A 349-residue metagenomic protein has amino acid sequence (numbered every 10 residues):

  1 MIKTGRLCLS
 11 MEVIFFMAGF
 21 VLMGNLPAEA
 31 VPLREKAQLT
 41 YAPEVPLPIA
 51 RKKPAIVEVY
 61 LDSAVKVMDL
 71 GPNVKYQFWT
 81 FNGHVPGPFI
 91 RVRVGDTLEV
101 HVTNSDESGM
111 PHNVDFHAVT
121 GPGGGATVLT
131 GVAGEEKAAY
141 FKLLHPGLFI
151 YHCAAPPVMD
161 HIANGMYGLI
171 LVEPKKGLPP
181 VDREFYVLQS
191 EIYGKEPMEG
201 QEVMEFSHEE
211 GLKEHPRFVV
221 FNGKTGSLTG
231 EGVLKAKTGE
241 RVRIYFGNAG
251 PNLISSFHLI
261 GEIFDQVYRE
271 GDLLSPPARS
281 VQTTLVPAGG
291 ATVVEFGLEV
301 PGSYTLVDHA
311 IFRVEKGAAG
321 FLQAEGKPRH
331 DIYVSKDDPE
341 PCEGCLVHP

Functional and structural regions predicted by a protein language model:
M1-L7: N-terminal secretory signal peptides that target proteins for export/translocation
L9-M11, L26, K336: Compositionally biased regions
S10-M23: Bacterial N-terminal signal peptides
F20-P32: Bacterial Sec-dependent signal peptides at the C-terminal "C-region" and cleavage site
E29-P349: Copper-binding active sites and cupredoxin-like electron-transfer domains, recognizing His/Cys-rich ligand loops
